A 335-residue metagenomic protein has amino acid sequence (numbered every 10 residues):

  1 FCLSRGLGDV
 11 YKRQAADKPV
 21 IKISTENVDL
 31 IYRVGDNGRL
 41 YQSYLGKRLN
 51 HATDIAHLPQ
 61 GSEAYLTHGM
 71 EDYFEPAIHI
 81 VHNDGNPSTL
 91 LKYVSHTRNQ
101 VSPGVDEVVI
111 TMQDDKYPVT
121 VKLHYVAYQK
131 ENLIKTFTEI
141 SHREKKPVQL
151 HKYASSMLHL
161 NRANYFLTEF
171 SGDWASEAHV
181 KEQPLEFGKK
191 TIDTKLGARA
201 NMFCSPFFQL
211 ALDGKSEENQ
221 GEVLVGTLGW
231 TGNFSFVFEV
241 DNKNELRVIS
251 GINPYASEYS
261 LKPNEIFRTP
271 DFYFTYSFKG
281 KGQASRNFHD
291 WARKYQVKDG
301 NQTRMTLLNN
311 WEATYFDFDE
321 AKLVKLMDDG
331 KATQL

Functional and structural regions predicted by a protein language model:
F1-Y11: Single conserved hydrophobic/aromatic residue that forms the stacking wall/gate of nucleotide- or nucleobase-binding
G6, Q149, R268, Q334-L335: Short loop/turn motifs at secondary-structure junctions
K12-V20, E245-K262: Short acidic, Pro/Gly- and aromatic-enriched capping/linker segments at domain boundaries
D17-I31, L40-E239, Y255: Polysaccharide-binding surfaces and accessory modules of carbohydrate-active proteins
N27, N86-Y93, Y259-F278: Short Pro-Gly-centered flexible turn/kink motifs
F137-S141, R268, N309: Residues within well-ordered beta-strands of beta-sheet-rich folds
W230-F234, V240, Y273-A292, K298: Acidic/glycine-rich phosphate/pyrophosphate-binding loops and surrounding catalytic core that coordinate Mg2+
N287-L335: An acidic-aromatic substrate-binding cleft motif
